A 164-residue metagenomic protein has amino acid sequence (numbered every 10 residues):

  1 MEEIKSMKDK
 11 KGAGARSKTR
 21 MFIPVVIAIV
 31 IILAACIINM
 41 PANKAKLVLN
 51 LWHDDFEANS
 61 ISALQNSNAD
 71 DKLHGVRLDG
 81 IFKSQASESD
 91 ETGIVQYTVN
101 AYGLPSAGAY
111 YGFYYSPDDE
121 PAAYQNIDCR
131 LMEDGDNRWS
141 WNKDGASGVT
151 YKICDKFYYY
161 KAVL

Functional and structural regions predicted by a protein language model:
M1-S17: N-terminal Lys/Arg-rich, disordered targeting/topogenic segments
I4-M7, V25-L33, L49-L51, F56 (+6 more regions): Extended hydrophobic/Leu-rich segments
K8, T19, A86-E91, D118: Serine/proline-rich low-complexity intrinsically disordered segments, especially terminal tails, linkers
G12-I31: N-terminal Sec-pathway targeting helices
R16-K18, D79, S84, S116: Intrinsically disordered, low-complexity, compositionally biased regions/tails
A35-T98, G103: N-terminal export/targeting and maturation segments
E91-L164: Extracytoplasmic electrostatic interaction patches
